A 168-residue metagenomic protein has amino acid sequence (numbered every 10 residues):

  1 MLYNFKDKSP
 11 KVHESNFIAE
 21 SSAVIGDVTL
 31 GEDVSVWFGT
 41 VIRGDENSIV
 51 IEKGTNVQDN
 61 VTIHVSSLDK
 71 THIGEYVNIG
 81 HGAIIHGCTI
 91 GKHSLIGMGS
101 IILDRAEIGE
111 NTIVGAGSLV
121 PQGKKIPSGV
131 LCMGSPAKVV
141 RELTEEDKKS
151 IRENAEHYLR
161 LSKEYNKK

Functional and structural regions predicted by a protein language model:
M1-L2: Absolute protein N-terminus
F5-K6, K11-P127, L131-C132, A137-V139: Structural signal for interior beta-strand "rungs" in well-ordered beta-sheet cores of soluble enzyme domains
K70, D147-K148: Short glycine-enriched, charge-decorated loop/helix-capping segments at active-site entrances that position
K148-K168: Acidic/histidine-enriched, glycine/proline-rich intrinsically disordered or flexible terminal extensions
